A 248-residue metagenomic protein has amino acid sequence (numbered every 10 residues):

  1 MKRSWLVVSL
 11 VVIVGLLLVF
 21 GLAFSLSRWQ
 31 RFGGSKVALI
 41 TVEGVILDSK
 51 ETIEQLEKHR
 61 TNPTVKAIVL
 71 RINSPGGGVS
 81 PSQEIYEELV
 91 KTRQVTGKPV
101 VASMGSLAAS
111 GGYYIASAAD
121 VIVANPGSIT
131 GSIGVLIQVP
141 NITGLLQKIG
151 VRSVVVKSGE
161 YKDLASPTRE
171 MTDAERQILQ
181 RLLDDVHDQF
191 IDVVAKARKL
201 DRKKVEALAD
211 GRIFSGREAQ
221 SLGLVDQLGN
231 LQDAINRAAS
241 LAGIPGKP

Functional and structural regions predicted by a protein language model:
M1-P99, L107-A197, P248: Small-residue-centered hinge/linker elements
V90, Q94, A174-P248: Assembly/oligomerization interface modules of large self-assembling protein complexes
G105-S106, D210: Short amphipathic helical patch at the helix-1/turn junction of helix-turn-helix
